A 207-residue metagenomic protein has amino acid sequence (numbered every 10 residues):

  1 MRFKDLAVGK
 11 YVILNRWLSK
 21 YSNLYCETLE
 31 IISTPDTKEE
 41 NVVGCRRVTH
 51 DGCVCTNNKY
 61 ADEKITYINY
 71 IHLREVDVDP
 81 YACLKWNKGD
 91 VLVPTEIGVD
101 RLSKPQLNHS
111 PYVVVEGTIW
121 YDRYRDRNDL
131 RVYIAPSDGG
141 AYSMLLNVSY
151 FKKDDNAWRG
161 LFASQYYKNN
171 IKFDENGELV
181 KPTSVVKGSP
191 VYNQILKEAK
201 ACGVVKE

Functional and structural regions predicted by a protein language model:
M1-F3, E207: Short, Lys/Arg-enriched, disordered terminal segments
K4-W17, L84-D100: Short coil-to-beta transition motif at edge beta-strands of beta-rich domains
G9, W17, N23, R101-L107 (+3 more regions): N-terminal Sec-dependent export signals
K10, I31, T37-E40, N69 (+2 more regions): Compositionally biased non-globular segments, especially hydrophobic aliphatic-rich helices of signal peptides
L18, S22-Y60, L102-V148: Basic/aromatic-rich interaction segments and small domains that mediate binding to polyanionic partners
G44-C45, L92-P94, G117, I195 (+1 more regions): Small side chains
H50-N87, L130-V205: Intrinsically disordered, low-complexity, charged/polar segments
